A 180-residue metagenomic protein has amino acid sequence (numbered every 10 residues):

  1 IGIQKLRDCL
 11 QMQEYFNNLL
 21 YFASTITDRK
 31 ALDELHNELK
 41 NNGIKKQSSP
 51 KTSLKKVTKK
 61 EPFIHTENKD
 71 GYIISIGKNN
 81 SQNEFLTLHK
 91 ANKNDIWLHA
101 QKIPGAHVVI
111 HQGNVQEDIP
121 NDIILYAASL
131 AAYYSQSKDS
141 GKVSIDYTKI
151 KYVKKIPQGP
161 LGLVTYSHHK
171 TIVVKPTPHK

Functional and structural regions predicted by a protein language model:
I1-K180: Extended, highly charged segments
